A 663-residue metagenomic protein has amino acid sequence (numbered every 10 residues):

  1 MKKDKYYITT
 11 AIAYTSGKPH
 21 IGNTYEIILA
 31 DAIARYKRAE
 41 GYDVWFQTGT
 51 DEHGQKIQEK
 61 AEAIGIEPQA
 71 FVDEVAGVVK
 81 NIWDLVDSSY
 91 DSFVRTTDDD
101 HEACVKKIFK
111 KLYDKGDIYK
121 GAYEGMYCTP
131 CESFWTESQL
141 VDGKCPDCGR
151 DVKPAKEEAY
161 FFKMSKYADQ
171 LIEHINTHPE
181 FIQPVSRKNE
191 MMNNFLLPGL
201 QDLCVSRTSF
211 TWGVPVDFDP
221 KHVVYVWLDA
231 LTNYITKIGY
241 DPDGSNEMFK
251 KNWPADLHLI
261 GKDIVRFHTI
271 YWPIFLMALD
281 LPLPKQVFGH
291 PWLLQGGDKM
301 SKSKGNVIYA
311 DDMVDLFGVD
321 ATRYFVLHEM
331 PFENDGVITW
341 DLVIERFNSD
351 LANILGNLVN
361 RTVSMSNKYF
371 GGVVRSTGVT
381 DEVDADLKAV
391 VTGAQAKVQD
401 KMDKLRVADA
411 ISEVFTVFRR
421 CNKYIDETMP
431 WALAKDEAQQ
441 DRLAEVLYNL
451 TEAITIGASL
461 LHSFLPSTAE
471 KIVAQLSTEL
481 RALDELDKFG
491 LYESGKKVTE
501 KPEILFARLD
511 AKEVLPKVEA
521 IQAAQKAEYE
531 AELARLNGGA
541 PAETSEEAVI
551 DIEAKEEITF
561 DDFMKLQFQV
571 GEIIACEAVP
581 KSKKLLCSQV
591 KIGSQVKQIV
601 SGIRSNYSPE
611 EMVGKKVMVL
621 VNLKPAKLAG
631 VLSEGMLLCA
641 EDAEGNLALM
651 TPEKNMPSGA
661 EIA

Functional and structural regions predicted by a protein language model:
M1-K2, Y36-D43, I64, P68 (+8 more regions): Secondary-structure transition/capping motifs at alpha-helix termini and the adjoining loop/turn into the next element
M1-T48, D100-C104, C148, P154-K368 (+1 more regions): Structured secondary-structure scaffolds
K2-V75, S92-F109, D114, C131 (+5 more regions): N-terminal catalytic cores of NTP/NDP-binding nucleotidyl/phosphoryl-transfer enzymes
A76-S89: A glycine-rich helix N-cap at a beta->alpha junction
K115-A168, I172: Cys/His-rich short segments
K120, E329, D341-V379, V390-V498 (+1 more regions): Helix-rich, typically C-terminal accessory recognition domains appended to large enzymatic cores
I472-D562: Intrinsic disorder at enzyme termini
P541-A663: Phosphate-backbone binding interfaces of nucleic-acid-interacting proteins
